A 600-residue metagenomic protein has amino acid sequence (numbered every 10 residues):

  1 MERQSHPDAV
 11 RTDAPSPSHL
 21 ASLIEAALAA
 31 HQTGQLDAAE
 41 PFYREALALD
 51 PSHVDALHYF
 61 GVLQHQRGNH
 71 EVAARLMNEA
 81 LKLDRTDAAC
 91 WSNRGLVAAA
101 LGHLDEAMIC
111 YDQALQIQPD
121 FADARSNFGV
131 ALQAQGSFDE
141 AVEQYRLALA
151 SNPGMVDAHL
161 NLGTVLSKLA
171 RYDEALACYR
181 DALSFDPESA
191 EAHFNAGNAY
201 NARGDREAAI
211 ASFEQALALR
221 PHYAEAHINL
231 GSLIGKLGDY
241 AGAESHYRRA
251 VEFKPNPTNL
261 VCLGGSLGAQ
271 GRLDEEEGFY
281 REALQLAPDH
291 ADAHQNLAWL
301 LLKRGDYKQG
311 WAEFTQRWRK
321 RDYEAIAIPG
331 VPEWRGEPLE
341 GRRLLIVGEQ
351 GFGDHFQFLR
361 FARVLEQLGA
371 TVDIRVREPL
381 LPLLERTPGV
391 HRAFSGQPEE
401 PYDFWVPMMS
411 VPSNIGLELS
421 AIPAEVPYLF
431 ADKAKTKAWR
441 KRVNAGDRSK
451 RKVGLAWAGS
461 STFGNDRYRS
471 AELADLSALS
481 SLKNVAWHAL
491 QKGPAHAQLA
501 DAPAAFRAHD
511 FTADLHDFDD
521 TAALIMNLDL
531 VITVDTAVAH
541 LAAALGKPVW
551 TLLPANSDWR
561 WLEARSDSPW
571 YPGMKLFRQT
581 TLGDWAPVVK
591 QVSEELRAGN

Functional and structural regions predicted by a protein language model:
M1-L530, D535-N600: Alpha-helical solenoid repeat scaffolds of the TPR/TPR-like class and their adjacent stem/linker regions that mediate
